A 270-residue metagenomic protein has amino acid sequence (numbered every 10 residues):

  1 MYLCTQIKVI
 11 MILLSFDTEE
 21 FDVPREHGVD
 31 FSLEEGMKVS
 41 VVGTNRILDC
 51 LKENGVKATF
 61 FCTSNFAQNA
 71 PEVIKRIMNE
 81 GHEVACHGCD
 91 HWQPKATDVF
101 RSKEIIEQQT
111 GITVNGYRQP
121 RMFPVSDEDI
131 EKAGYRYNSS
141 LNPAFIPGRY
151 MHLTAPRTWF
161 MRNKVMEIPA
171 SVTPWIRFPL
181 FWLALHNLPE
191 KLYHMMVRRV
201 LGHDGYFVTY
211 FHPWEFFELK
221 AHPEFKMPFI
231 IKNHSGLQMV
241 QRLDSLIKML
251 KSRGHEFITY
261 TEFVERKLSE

Functional and structural regions predicted by a protein language model:
K8-E80: Active-site beta->alpha N-cap acidic-glycine motif
D17, L51, H87, Y117 (+4 more regions): Conserved, mostly hydrophobic/aromatic
D22-P24, Q68-A70, Q93-P94, P124-E128 (+4 more regions): Short catalytic/ligand-binding loop motif for oxyanion handling, primarily in non-cytosolic enzymes, centered on
P24, E107-Q108, I112-Y210: Active-site-adjacent pocket scaffolds in enzyme catalytic domains
S32-K38, C62-T63, G88-Q93, V114-N115 (+2 more regions): The substrate-binding groove and active-site-proximal loops of carbohydrate-active enzymes, especially glycoside
K52-G55, E190-E270: C-terminal domain-boundary segment and adjacent tail
K52-S126, Y135-R136, S140-L141, M166 (+1 more regions): Metal-dependent polysaccharide deacetylase catalytic core of the NodB/CE4 family, i.e., the active-site-bearing domain
